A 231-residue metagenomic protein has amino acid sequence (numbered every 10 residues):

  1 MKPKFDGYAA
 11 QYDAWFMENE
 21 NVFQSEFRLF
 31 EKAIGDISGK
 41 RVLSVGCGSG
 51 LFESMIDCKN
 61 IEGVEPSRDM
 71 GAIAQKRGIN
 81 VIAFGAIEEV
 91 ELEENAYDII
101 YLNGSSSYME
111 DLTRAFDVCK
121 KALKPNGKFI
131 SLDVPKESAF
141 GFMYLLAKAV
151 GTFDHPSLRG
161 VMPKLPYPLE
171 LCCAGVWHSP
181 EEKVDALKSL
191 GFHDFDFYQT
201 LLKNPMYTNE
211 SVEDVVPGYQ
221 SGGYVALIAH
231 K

Functional and structural regions predicted by a protein language model:
M1-I37, L51-M55, M70-I73, Y219: Conserved class I S-adenosyl-L-methionine
L43, G48-E89: Class I SAM-dependent methyltransferase SAM/SAH-binding core
V90-I100: A short acidic, Gly/Pro-enriched loop at the edge of an enzyme's catalytic core that lines a small-molecule cofactor
I99-L112: A short SAM/SAH-binding and catalytic strip from SAM-dependent methyltransferases
T113-P125: A short glycine-rich, Lys/Arg-flanked "PGG" loop and its adjoining helix->strand segment in the class I
I130-G160: Conserved class I S-adenosyl-L-methionine
A174-F197: Short alpha-helix
L190, E210-K231: Core SAM-dependent methyltransferase catalytic element
